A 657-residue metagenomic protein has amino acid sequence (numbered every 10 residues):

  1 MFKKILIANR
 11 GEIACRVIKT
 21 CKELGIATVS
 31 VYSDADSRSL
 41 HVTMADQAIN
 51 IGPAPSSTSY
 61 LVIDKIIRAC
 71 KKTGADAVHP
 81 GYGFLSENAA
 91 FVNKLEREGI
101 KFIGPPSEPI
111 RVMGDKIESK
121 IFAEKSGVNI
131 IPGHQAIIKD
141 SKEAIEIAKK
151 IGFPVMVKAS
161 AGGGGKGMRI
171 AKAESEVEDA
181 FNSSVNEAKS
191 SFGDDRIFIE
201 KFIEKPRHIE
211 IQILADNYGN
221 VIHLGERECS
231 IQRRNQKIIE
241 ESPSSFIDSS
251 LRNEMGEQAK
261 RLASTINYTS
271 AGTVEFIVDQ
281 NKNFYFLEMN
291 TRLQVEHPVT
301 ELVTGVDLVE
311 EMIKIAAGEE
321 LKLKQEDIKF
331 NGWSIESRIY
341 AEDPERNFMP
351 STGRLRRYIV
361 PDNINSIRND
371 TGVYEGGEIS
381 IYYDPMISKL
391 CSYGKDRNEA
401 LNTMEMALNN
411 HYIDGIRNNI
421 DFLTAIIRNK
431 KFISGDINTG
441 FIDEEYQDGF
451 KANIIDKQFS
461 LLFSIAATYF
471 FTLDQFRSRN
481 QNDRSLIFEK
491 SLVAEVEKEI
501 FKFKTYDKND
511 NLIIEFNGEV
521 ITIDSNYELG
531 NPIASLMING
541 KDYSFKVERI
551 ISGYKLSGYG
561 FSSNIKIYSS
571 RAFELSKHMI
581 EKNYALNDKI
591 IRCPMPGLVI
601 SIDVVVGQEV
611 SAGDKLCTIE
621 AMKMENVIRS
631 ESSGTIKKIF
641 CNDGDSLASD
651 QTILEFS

Functional and structural regions predicted by a protein language model:
M1-V274, V278-Q294: N-terminal beta-alpha lobe that positions the nucleotide/phosphoryl donor in ATP/NTP-coupled carboxylate activation
G104, A159-A161, K172, I213-A215 (+10 more regions): Flexible glycine-/small-residue-rich
K166, P243, D384-L390, N587-K589: Short amphipathic alpha-helical segments
A173, A215-N220, D279-K282, D362-N363 (+3 more regions): Short acidic-glycine loop/turn motifs at beta-strand connectors
A259, P298-T300, T304-T522, Y527 (+2 more regions): Catalytic cores of soluble metabolic enzymes centered on carboxylation/carboxyl-transfer
S552-C593: Catalytic P-loop NTP-binding/switch module of NTPases
N583-S657: Structured functional modules or segments
